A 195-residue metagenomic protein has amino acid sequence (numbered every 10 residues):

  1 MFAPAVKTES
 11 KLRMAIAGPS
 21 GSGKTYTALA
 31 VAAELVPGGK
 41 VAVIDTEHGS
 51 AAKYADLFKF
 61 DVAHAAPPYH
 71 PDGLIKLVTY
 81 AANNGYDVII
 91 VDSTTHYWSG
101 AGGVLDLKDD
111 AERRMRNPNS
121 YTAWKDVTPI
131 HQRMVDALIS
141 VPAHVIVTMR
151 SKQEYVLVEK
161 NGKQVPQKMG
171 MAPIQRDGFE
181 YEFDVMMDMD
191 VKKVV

Functional and structural regions predicted by a protein language model:
F2-N84, V88, T95-G100: Conserved P-loop
P19, T128-V195: Phosphate-binding/switch region of NTP-binding enzymes
S20, A65-P68, T122-K125, Q164-P166: Short, flexible loop segments at the rims of nucleotide/cofactor-binding pockets, characterized by
A33, P37, Y69, D110-R116 (+1 more regions): Intrinsically disordered, low-complexity coil segments
E47-A51, T94-Y97, V104, S151-V156 (+1 more regions): Conserved nucleotide-binding/hydrolysis micro-motifs of P-loop NTPases
A55-D56, G102-G103, V158-K160: Short amphipathic alpha-helical segments
F60-D61, L105-D109, K163-Q164: Glycine-rich, phosphate-binding/catalytic loops in enzymes
V91-V127: Conserved P-loop NTPase nucleotide-binding/switch module
